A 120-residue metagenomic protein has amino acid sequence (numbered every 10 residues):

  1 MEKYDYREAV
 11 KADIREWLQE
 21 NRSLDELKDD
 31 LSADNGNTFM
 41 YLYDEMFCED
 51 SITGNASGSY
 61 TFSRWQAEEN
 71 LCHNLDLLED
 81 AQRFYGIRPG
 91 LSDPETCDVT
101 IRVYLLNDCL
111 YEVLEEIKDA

Functional and structural regions predicted by a protein language model:
K3-N35: Short terminal alpha-helical segments
A33-L114: Acidic, low-complexity, intrinsically disordered interaction modules
I117-A120: Short acidic DE-rich linear segments
